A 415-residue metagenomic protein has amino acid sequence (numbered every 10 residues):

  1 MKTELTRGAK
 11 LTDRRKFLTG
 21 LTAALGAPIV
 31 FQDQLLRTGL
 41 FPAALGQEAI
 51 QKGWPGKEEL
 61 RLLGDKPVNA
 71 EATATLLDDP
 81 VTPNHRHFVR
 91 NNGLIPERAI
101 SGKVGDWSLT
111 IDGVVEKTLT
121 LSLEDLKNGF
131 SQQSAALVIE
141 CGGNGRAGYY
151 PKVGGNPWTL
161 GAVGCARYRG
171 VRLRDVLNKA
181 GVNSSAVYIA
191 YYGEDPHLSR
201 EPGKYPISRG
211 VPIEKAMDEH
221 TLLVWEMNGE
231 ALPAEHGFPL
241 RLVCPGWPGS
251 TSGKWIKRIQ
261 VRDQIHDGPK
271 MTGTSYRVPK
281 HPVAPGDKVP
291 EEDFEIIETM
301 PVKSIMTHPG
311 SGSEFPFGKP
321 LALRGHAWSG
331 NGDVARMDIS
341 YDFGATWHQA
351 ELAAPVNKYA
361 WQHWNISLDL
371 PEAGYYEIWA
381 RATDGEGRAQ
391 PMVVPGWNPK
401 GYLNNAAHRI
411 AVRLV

Functional and structural regions predicted by a protein language model:
M1-D13, A23-L25, R37-L40: N-terminal secretory signal peptides
R7-G8, L36, E116, V163: Short, flexible active-site loop motifs that bind/organize anionic cofactors or intermediates
L11-D13, Q34, H87, I378: Short alpha-helical segments used as structural interaction elements across diverse proteins
D13-F31, L173, L242, G325 (+1 more regions): N-terminal export leaders
I29, D33-Q34, Q390: Short amphipathic alpha-helical interaction/hinge segments
D33-G46: Signal peptide processing junction and immediate N-terminal pro/mature segment of secreted/exported proteins
Q47-V415: Structured, non-membrane catalytic/scaffold regions adjacent to prosthetic-group chemistry
